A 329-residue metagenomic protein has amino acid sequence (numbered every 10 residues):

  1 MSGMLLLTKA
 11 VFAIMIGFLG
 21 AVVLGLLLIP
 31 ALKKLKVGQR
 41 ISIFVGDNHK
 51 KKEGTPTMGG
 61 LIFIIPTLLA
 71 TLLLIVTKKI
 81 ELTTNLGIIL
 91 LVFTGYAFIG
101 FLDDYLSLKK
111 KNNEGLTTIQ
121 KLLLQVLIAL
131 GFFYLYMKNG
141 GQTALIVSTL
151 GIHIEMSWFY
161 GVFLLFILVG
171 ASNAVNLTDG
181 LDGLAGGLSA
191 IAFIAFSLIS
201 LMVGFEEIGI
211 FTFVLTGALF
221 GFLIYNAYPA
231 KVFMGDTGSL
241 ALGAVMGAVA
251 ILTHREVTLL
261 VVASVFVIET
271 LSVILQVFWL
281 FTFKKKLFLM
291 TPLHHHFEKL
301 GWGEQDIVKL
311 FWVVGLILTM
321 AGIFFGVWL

Functional and structural regions predicted by a protein language model:
S2, K78-E81, L108-K109, G140-I152: Membrane-interface helix termini and inter-helical loops of multi-pass transporters
S2-K33, F63-F101, F132, M137-K138 (+1 more regions): Alpha-helical transmembrane segments
I29-G46: Membrane-interface loops
S42-P56, K111-L124, H294, K299: Juxtamembrane helix-capping/reentrant segments at transmembrane boundaries
E53-T55, S148-F159: Short aromatic-rich membrane-water interface segments that cap or initiate transmembrane helices in multi-pass membrane
L102-K110: Hydrophobic transmembrane alpha-helix segments characteristic of membrane transport and insertion machinery
L116-T117, L127-G141: Internal, non-catalytic "lid/hinge" segments that mediate substrate recognition, gating, inter-domain movement
